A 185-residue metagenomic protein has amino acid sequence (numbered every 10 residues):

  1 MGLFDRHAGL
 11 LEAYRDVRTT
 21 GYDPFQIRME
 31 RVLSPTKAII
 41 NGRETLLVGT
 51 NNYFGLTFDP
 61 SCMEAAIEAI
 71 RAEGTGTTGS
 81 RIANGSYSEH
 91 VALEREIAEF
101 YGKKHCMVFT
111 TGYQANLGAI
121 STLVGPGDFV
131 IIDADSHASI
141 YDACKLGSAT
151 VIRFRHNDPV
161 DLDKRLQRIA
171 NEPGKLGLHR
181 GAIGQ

Functional and structural regions predicted by a protein language model:
G9-E73: N-terminal "arm"/small-domain region of PLP-dependent enzymes with the aminotransferase-like
G55-L56, I82-S86, A138, P159-V160 (+1 more regions): Short, small-residue-enriched loops and turns at beta-alpha junctions that line or gate enzyme active sites
E64-T111: Conserved N-terminal alpha-helix of the aminotransferase class I/II PLP-enzyme fold
V108, Y113-A119, S139-I140: Short glycine/serine/threonine-rich phosphate/pyrophosphate-binding segments that cradle anionic phosphate groups
A119-A138: Conserved PLP-anchoring active-site segment centered on the Schiff-base-forming lysine
P126, G147-S148: Short, structured coil segments at secondary-structure junctions
I152, H156-Q185: Active-site phosphate-binding strand-loop segment of PLP-dependent enzymes
